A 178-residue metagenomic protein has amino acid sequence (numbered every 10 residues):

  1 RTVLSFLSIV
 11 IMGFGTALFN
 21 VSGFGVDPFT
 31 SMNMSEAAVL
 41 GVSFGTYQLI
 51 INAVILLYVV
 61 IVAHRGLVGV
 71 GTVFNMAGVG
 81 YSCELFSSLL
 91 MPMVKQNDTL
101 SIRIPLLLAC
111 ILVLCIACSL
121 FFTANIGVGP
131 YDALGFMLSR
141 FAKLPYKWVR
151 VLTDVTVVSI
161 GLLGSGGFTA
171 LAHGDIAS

Functional and structural regions predicted by a protein language model:
R1-S178: Core subunits and conserved enzymes of cellular information-processing and envelope-translocation systems across
